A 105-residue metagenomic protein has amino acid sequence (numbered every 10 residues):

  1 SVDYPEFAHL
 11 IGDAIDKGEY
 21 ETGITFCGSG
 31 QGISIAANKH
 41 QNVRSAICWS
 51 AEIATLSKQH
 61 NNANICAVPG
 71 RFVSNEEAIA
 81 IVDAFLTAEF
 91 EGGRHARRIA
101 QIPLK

Functional and structural regions predicted by a protein language model:
S1-T22: Short alpha-helical segments enriched in small residues
H9, D13, I35, T55-K58 (+1 more regions): Alpha-helical segments flanking ligand/cofactor-binding loops in enzyme cores
A14, A36-H40, A84: Alpha-helical structural signal in soluble globular domains
T25-R71: Mid-chain, well-packed structural core segment of small domains
A51-K105: C-terminal binding/interaction regions
